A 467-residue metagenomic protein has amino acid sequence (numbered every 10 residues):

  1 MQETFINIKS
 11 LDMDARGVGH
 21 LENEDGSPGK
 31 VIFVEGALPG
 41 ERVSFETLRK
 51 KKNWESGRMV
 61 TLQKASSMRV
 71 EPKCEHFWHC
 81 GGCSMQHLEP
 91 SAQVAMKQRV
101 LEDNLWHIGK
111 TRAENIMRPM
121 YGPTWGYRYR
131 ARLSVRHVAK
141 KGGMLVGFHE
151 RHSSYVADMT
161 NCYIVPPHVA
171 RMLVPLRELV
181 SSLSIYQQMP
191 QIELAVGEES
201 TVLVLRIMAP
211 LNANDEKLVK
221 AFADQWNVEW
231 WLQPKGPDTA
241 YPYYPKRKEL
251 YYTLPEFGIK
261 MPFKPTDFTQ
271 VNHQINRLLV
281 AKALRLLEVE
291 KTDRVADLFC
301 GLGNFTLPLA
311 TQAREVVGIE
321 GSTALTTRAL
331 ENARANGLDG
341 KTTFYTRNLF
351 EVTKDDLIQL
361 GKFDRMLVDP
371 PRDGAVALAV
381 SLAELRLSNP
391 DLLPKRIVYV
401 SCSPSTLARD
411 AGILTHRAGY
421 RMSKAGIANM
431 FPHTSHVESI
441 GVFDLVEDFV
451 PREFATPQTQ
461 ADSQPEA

Functional and structural regions predicted by a protein language model:
M1-H76, L349, Q458-S463: Terminal RNA-binding accessory module
T4, M13, G17, P210-A467: Rossmann-like S-adenosyl-L-methionine
G17-N23, G147-E150, A329: Short, acidic/hydrophobic/Gly-rich beta-strand patch recurrent on exposed beta strands that often constitutes part
P28-G29, S154-T160, T201-V204, F263: Short small-residue beta-strand/loop micro-motif enriched in glycine and branched aliphatics
G40, V165, N272: Short, conserved phosphate/pyrophosphate- and ester-handling motifs at nucleotide-, phospho-/glycolipid
S44-E46, R132, A296: Hydrophobic beta-strand signal
V60-P72, W78-M189: Extended interfacial segments that mediate partner engagement and assembly in macromolecular machines
